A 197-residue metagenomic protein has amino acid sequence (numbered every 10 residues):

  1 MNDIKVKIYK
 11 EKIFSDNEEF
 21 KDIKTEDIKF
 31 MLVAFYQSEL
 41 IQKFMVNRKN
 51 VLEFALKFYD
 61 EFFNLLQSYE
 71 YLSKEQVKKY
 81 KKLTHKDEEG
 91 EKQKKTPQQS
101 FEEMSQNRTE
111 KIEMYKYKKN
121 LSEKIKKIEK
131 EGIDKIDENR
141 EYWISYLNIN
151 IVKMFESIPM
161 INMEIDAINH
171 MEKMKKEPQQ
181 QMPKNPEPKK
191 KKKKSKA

Functional and structural regions predicted by a protein language model:
M1-D27: Internal amphipathic alpha-helical repeat/solenoid segments
N2-K12, L32-E39, S122-I125: Extended amphipathic alpha-helical scaffold segments
D3-K7, E11-K12, A55, E61-L65 (+1 more regions): Alpha-helical solenoid scaffolds that mediate protein-protein interactions, centered on TPR/SEL1-like repeats but also
E11, S15, Q42-N47, I128 (+1 more regions): Secondary-structure edge/capping motif, primarily at the C-terminal ends of alpha-helices and the immediately following
E18-K29, K49, E53, S105-Y115: Short, solvent-exposed segments of well-ordered alpha helices
D22-K43, K57: Elongated alpha-helical scaffolds
R48-F63, K173: Long amphipathic alpha-helical coiled-coil segments
Q67-A197: Extended low-complexity, polyampholyte segments enriched in Ser/Thr/Pro and acidic residues
